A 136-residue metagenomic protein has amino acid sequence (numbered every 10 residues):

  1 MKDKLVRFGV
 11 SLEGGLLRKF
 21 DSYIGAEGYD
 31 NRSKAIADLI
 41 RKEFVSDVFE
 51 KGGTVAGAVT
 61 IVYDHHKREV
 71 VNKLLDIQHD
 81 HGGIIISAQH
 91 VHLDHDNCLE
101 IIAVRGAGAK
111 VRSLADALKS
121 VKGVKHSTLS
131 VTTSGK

Functional and structural regions predicted by a protein language model:
M1-S11, I24: Short Lys/Arg-rich basic patches
F8-L12, F20, D30-R41: Short amphipathic alpha-helical segments
R18, S22, K34-D38, N72 (+1 more regions): Solvent-exposed alpha-helical segments within well-ordered globular domains of core cellular machineries
A26-Y29, G108: Alpha-helix boundary/capping and short turn/kink residues
I36, V45-G52: Short, charge-rich, low-complexity interaction segments located in flexible loops at or near secondary-structure
K42-D47, I77-D80: Conserved, well-folded catalytic cores of nucleic-acid-processing and energy-transducing macromolecular machines
A56-K136: Short, solvent-exposed charged binding patches
